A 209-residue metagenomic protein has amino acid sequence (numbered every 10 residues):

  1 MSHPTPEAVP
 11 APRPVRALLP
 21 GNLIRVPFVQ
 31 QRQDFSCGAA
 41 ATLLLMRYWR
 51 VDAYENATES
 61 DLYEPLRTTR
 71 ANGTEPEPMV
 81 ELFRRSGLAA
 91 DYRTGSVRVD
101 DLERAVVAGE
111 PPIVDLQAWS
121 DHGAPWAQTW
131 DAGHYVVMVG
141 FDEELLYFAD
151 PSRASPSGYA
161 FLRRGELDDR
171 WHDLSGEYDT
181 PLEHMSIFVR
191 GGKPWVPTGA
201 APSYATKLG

Functional and structural regions predicted by a protein language model:
S2-P4, A8-T69: Active-site nucleophile-adjacent alpha helix/oxyanion-hole segment immediately C-terminal to the catalytic cysteine
P4-V15, P125, T129-W130, V139-G209: Noncatalytic regulatory segments and standalone regulatory/sensor domains
V9-P12, L19-N22, E55-T58, P76-E81 (+3 more regions): Generic detector of short, locally flexible boundary/turn motifs and exposed helical patches
R32, Y92, S157: Short, flexible active-site loop motifs that bind/organize anionic cofactors or intermediates
Q33, G38-T42, T58, L62 (+4 more regions): Stable alpha-helical elements in mature extracytoplasmic
F35-S36, L44, T68-R70, S96-R98 (+3 more regions): Solvent-exposed loop/turn segments at secondary-structure junctions within structured extracellular/periplasmic domains
T42, M46-V51, R67, R84-D91 (+3 more regions): Sec-exported extracytoplasmic/periplasmic mature domains
N72-E143, D179-E183, V189-R190: Predominantly the structural core of cysteine protease catalytic domains
